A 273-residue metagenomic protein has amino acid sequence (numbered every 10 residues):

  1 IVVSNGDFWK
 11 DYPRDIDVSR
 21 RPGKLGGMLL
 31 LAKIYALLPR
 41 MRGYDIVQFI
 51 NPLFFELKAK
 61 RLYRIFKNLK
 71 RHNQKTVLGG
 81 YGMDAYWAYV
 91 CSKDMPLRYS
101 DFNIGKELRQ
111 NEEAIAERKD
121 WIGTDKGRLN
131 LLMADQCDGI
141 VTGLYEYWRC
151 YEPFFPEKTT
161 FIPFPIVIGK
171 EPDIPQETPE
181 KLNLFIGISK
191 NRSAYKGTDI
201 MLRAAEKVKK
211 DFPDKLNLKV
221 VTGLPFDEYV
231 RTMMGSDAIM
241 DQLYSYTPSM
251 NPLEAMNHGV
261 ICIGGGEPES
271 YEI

Functional and structural regions predicted by a protein language model:
Y12-R20, L78-G123, N191, E267 (+1 more regions): Acceptor-binding helix/loop patch of EC 2.4 sugar-transfer enzymes, predominantly nucleotide-sugar-dependent
L38-R61, K75-G79: Short N-terminal targeting/anchoring amphipathic segment
M41, R64-R71, K75, D101-I140: Membrane-proximal helix-turn-helix segments that form the acceptor-binding/catalytic region of lipid-linked
W87-A88, R118-T159, R203: A short, active-site helix/loop in glycosyltransferases that binds the activated sugar's phosphate group
T160-K196, L202: Conserved donor-binding/catalytic core segment of Leloir-type glycosyltransferases
V230, P252-N257, Y271-E272: Short alpha-helical segment that forms part of, or immediately flanks, the ligand-binding pocket in carbohydrate-active
Y244: Aromatic "clamp/platform" in nucleotide-sugar-dependent glycosyltransferases that forms part of the donor/acceptor
I261-G265: Short hydrophobic beta-strand element within catalytic cores of glycosyltransferases and related nucleotide-activated
